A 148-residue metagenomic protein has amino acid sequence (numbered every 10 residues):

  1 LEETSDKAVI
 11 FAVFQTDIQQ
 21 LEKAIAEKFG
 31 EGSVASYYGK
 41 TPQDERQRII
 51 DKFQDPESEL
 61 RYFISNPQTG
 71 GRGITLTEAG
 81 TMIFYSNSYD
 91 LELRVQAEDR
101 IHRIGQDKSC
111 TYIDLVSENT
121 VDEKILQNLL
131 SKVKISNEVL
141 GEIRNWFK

Functional and structural regions predicted by a protein language model:
L1-E3, K52-E57, I74-L76: Conserved catalytic network of the ASCE P-loop NTPase/AAA+ motor domain
L1-V13: Conserved interdomain hinge at the start of the Helicase C-terminal
K7, S33, S109-T111: Residues at the starts of beta-strands that form the adenosine-phosphate
V9-F11, Q19-E22, F29-G70: Conserved helicase ATPase core of P-loop NTP-dependent helicases/translocases
F14-I18, P42, T69-G70, S88-D90 (+2 more regions): Short, solvent-exposed loop/turn segments at secondary-structure junctions
I18-E22, R46-Q47, R61-S109: SF2 helicase motor core recognition
Y89-K148: A conserved SF2-helicase RecA2
